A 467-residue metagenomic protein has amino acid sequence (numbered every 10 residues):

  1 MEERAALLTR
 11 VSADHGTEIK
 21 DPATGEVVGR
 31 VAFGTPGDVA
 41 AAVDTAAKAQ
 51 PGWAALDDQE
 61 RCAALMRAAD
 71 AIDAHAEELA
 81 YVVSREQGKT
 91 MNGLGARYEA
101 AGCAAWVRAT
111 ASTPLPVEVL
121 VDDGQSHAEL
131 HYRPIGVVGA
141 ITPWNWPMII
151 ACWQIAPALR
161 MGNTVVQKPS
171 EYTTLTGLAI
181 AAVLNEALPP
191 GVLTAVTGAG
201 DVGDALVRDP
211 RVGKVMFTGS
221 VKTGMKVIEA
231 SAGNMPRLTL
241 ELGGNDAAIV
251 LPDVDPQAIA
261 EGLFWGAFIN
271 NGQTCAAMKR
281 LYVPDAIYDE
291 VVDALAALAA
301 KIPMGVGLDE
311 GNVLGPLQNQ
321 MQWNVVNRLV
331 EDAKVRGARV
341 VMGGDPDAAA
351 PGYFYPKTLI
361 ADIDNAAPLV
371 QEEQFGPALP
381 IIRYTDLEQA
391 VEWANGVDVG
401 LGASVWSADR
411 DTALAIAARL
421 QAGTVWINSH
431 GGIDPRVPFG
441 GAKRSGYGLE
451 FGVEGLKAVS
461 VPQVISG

Functional and structural regions predicted by a protein language model:
M1-S126: N-terminal Rossmann-like NAD(P)+-binding subdomain of aldehyde/semialdehyde dehydrogenases
D14-T17, M278, L401: Short loop/turn microsegments at loop-to-beta-strand junctions
T24-R30, V212, I249, P303 (+4 more regions): Conserved C-terminal structural/oligomerization subdomain of aldehyde/semialdehyde dehydrogenase
G25, R61, V83, V107 (+9 more regions): Residue-level signal for inorganic ion chemistry
V27-G34, A49-A55, A140, A248-L251 (+4 more regions): Short, well-ordered beta-strand elements within core beta-sheets of diverse protein domains
Q50, A54, A69-A76, A80 (+18 more regions): Structural signal for hydrophobic packing residues in well-ordered secondary-structure cores of soluble enzyme domains
E118-A258, Y384: Rossmann-like NAD(P) dinucleotide-binding subdomain of oxidoreductase/dehydrogenase enzymes
K222-D364, I427: ALDH superfamily catalytic-core signature
